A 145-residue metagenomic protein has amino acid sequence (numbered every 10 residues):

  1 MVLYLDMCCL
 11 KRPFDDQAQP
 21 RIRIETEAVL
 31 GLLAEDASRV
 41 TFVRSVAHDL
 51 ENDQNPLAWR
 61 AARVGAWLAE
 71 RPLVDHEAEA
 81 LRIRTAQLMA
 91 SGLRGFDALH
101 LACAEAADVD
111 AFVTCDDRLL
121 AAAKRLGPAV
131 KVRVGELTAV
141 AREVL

Functional and structural regions predicted by a protein language model:
V2, D16-T26, A34, A90 (+1 more regions): Acidic, PIN/NYN-like endoribonuclease modules and their adjacent C-terminal/linker elements
L3-L57, A69, L73-H76, L137-E143: PIN/NYN-family metal-dependent endoribonuclease catalytic core
C9, H48, L81, L99-H100 (+1 more regions): Alpha-helix capping/helix-boundary segments
F14-A18, A80-M89: Short, basic, glycine/proline-bearing loop/turn elements
P56-A66, A122-P128: Short, aromatic/basic amphipathic alpha-helical patches
A62-A86: Helix-adjacent hinge/juxtasegments
H76, G95-A98, T114: Short beta-strand scaffold positions
L93-A102, V109: Mid-chain, well-packed structural core segment of small domains
